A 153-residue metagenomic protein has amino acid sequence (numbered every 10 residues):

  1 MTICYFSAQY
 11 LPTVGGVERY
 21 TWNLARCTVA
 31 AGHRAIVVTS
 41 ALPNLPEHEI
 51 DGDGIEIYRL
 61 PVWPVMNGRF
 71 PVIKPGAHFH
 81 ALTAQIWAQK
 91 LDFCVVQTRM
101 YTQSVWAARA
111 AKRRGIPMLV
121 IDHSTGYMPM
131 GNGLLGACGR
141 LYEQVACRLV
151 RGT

Functional and structural regions predicted by a protein language model:
M1-L45, E49-Y58, I116: N-terminal subdomain of nucleotide-sugar transferases
I3, C94, T153: Receiver (REC) domain switch-region micro-motif
G15-G16, P46-H48, R69, S104-A107 (+1 more regions): Short glycine-/acidic-enriched loop or helix-start segments at secondary-structure transitions that form or flank
E18-Y20, I50-G52, A108-A111, G133-G136: Short, glycine/charged-enriched secondary-structure capping and boundary segments
S40, V62, H123-S124: Active-site loop/turn elements of alpha/beta-hydrolase fold enzymes, especially the short glycine-/histidine-rich
L45, F93-I116, V120-M128: An aromatic- and histidine-rich active-site surface loop
P61-C94, T102-R109, R113, A137-L141 (+1 more regions): An amphipathic, basic-hydrophobic alpha-helix
P117-L119, G126-G152: Nucleotide-sugar donor phosphate/pyrophosphate-binding loop at the beta->alpha transition of glycosyltransferases
